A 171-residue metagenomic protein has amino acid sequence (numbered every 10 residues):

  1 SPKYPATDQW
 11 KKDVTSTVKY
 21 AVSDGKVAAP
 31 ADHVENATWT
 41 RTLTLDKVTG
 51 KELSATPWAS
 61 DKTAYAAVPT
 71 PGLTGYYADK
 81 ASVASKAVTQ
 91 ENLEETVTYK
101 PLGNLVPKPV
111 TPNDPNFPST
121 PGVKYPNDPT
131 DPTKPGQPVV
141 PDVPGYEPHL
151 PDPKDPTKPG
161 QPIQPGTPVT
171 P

Functional and structural regions predicted by a protein language model:
S1, D46-P57, P171: Flexible coil/linker segments and helix-coil junctions enriched in charged and small residues
S1-A21, A84-V110, G160-P171: Conserved "repeat-terminator" motif of extracellular CCP/Sushi domains
V14, E52, W58-D61, F117 (+1 more regions): Intrinsically disordered, low-complexity segments
T17-K19, T38, P69, Y77 (+1 more regions): Generic structural detector for well-ordered beta-strands
T17-L53, S82-A84, K108-D128, P151-K158: Short, solvent-exposed loop/edge segments of extracellular or virion-exposed proteins
T40, D61-K62, V88-N92, T120-Q137 (+2 more regions): Solvent-exposed, conformationally flexible loop/turn segments
T56-K86, P138-P162: Surface-exposed interfaces of beta-sheet-rich extracellular modules
